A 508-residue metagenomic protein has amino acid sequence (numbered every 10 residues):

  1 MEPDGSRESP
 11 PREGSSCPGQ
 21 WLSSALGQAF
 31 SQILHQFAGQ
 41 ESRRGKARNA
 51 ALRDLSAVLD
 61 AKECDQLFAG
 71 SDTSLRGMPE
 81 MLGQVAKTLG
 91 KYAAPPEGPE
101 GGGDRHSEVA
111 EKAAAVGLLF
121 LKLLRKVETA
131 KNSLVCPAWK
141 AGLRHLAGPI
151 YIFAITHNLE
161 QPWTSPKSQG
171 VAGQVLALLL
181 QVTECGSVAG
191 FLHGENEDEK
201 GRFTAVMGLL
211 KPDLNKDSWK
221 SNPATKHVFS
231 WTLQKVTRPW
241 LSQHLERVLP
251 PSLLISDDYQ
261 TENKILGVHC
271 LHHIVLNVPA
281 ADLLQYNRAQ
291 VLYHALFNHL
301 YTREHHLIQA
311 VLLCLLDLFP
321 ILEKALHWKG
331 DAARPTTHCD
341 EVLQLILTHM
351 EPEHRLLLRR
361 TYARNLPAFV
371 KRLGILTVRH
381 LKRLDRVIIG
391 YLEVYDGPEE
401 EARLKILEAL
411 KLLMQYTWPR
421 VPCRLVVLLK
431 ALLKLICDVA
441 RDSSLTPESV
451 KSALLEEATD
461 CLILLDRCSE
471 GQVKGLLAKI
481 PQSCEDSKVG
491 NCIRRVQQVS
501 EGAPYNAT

Functional and structural regions predicted by a protein language model:
M1-L82, A86, A94, E111: N-terminal alpha-helical scaffolding segments that mark the starts of alpha-solenoid/helical-repeat architectures
E2-D4, E13, C17, W21 (+17 more regions): Short coil/turn segments at helix-helix junctions and helix-capping linkers within large alpha-helical proteins
P18-L34, S71-L89, V135-I152, N196-K211 (+10 more regions): Core helices of alpha-solenoid repeat scaffolds
G45-F68, A110-K131, Q169-A189, V206 (+8 more regions): HEAT-repeat alpha-solenoid elements in large eukaryotic scaffold proteins
A47-R53, Q66-P95, G101-T156, E160-T164 (+4 more regions): Extended repeat-based scaffold cores in large, non-enzymatic proteins
L67-S71, E97, T129-N132, C136 (+17 more regions): Structured alpha-helical bundle/scaffold domains in large eukaryotic membrane-trafficking regulators
G90-K112, L134-A138, G142, A154-V171 (+2 more regions): Helix-rich alpha-solenoid scaffolding regions
V109, A114-V135, W139, R144-F153 (+2 more regions): Extended alpha-helical scaffolding segments
